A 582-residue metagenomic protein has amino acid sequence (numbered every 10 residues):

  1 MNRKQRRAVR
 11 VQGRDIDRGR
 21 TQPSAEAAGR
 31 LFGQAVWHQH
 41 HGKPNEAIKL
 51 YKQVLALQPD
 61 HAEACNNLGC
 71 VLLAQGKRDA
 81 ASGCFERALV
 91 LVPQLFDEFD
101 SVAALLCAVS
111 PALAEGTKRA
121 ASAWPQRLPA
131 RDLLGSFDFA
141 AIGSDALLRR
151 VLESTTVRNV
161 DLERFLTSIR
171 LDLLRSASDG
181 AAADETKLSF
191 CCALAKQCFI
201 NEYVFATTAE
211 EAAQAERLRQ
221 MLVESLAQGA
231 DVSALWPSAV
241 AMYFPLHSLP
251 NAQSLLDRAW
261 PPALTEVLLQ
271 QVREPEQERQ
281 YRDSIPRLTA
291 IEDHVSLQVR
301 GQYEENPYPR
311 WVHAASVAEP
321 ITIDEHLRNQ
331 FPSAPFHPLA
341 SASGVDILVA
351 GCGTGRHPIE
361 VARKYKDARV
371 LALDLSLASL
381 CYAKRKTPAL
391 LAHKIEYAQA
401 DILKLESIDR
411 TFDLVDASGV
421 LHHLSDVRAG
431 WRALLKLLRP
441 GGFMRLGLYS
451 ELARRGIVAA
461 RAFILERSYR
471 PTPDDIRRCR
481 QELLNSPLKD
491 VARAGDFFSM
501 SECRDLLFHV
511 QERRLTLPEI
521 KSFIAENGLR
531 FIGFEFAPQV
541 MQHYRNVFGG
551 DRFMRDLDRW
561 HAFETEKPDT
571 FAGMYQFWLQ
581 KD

Functional and structural regions predicted by a protein language model:
M1-G344, I359-Y365, R410, R439: Alpha-helical solenoid repeat scaffolds of the TPR/TPR-like class and their adjacent stem/linker regions that mediate
S376: Conserved SAM/SAH-binding beta-strand->alpha-helix loop
A383-K384: Conserved SAM-binding loop
L391-L403: Conserved SAM-binding strand-loop segment of SAM-dependent methyltransferases
E406-V415: A short acidic, Gly/Pro-enriched loop at the edge of an enzyme's catalytic core that lines a small-molecule cofactor
R428-P440: A short glycine-rich, Lys/Arg-flanked "PGG" loop and its adjoining helix->strand segment in the class I
F443-K489: Conserved class I S-adenosyl-L-methionine
C479, N485-D582: Rossmann-like AdoMet/SAM-dependent catalytic core
